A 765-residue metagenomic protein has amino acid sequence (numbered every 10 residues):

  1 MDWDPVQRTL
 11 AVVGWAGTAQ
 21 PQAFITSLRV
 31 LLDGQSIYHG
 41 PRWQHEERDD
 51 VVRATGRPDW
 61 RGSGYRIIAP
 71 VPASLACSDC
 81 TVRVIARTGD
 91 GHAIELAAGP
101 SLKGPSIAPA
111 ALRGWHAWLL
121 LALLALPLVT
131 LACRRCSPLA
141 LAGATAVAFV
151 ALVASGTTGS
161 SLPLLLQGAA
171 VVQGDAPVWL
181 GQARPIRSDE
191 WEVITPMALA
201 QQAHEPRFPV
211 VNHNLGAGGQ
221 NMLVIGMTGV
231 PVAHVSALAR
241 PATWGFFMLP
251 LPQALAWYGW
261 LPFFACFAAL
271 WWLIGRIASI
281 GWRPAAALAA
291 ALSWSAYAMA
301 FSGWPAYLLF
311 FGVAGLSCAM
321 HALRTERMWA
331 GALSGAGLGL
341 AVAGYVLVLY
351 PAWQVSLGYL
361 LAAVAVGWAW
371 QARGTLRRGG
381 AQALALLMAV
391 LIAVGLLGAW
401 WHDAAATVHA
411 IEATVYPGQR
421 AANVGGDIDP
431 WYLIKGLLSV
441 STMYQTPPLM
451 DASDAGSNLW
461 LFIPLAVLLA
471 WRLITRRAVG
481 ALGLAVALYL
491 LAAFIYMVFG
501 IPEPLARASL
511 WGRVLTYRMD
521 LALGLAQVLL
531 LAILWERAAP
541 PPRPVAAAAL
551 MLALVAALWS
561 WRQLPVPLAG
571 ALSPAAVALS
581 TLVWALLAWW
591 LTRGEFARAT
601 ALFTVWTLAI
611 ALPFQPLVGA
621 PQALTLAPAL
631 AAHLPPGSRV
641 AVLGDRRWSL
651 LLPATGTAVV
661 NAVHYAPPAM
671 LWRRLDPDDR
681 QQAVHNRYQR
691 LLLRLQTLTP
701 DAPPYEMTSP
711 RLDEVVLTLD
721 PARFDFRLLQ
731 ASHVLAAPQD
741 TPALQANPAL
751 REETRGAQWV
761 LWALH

Functional and structural regions predicted by a protein language model:
M1-L112, R420: Basic, ligand-binding patches in group-transfer machinery, especially extracytoplasmic/periplasmic segments
A108-A110, L249, Q253, W257 (+4 more regions): Membrane-helix boundary/interfacial segments in multi-pass membrane proteins
P138-G156, L386-L396, A588-L617: Internal/C-terminal transmembrane anchor helices
S161-F310, T446-M450: Active-site lumenal/periplasmic loops and adjacent helix-entry segments of GT-C-fold, multi-pass membrane
W191-V235, A239-T243, L249, G483 (+1 more regions): Soluble catalytic regions of membrane-associated enzymes that act on cell-envelope and secretory-pathway components
A265-R276, W282-R373, Q382-A405, L552-W561 (+1 more regions): Membrane-embedded helix bundles of polyisoprenyl
L397-L482: Periplasmic/ER-lumenal interhelical loops and adjacent helix-loop junctions in multi-pass membrane proteins
R543-W648, H664-Y665: Transmembrane helical bundles and short interhelical boundary loops of multi-pass, membrane-embedded
